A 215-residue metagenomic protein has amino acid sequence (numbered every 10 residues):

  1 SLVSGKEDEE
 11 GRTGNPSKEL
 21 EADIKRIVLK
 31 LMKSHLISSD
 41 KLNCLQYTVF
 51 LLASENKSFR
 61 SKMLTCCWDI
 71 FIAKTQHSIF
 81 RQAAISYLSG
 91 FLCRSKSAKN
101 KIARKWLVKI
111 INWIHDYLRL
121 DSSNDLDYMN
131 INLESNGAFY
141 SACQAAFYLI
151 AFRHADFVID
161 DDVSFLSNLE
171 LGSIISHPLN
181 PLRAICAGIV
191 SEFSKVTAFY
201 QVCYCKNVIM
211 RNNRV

Functional and structural regions predicted by a protein language model:
S1-S34: Alpha-helical repeat/alpha-solenoid scaffolds of the HEAT/ARM/MIF4G superfamily and closely related elongated all-alpha
I37, Q46-V215: Eukaryotic scaffolding regions of large macromolecular assemblies
K41-N43: Carboxylate/His-rich catalytic cores and anion/metal-binding grooves
